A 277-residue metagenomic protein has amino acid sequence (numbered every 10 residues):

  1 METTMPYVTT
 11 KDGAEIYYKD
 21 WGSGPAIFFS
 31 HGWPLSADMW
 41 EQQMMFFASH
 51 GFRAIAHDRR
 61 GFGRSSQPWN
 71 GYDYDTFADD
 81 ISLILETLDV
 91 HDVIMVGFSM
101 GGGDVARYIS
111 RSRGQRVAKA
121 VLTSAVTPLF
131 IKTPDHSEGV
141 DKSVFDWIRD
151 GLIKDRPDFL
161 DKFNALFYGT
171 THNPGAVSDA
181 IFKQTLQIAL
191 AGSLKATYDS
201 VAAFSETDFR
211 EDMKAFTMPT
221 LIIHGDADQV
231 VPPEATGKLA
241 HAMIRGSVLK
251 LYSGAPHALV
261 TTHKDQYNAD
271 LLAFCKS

Functional and structural regions predicted by a protein language model:
T10-N70: Conserved HGGG/HGGXW glycine-rich cap/lid loop of the alpha/beta-hydrolase fold
H31-W33, V93, G97-S99: Conserved alpha/beta-hydrolase "nucleophile elbow" surrounding the catalytic nucleophile
T76-V93: Conserved acidic catalytic loop of the alpha/beta-hydrolase fold
G97-R107: Glycine-rich nucleophile elbow surrounding the catalytic serine of serine-hydrolase chemistry
A106-R111, Q115-K154: Flexible "cap/lid" loop of the alpha/beta hydrolase fold
I131-G139, D150-K214: Conserved alpha/beta-hydrolase catalytic His-Asp/Glu region
A215-A255, Q266: Conserved loop-alpha-helix segment in the C-terminal half of the alpha/beta-hydrolase fold that carries the catalytic
T261-C275: Post-His helix in hydrolase/transferase enzymes
